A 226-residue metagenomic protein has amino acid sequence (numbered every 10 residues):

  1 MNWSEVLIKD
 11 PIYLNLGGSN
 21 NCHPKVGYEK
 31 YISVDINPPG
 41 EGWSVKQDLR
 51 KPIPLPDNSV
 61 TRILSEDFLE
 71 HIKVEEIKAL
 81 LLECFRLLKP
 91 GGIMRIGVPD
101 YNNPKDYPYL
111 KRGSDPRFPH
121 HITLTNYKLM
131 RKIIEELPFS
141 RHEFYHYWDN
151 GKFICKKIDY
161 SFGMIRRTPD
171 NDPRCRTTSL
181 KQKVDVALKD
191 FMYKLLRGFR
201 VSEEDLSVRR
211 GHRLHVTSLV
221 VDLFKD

Functional and structural regions predicted by a protein language model:
M1-D10: Conserved alpha-helix/loop element of class I SAM-dependent methyltransferases that forms part of the SAM/SAH-binding
L7, K25, R213-L214: Short, flexible hinge/linker loops that cap or flank conserved catalytic cores
P11-P104, K128, V221-F224: Conserved SAM-binding loop
V74-F85, K89, I93-D226: S-adenosyl-L-methionine-dependent methyltransferase catalytic module, highlighting the catalytic core
